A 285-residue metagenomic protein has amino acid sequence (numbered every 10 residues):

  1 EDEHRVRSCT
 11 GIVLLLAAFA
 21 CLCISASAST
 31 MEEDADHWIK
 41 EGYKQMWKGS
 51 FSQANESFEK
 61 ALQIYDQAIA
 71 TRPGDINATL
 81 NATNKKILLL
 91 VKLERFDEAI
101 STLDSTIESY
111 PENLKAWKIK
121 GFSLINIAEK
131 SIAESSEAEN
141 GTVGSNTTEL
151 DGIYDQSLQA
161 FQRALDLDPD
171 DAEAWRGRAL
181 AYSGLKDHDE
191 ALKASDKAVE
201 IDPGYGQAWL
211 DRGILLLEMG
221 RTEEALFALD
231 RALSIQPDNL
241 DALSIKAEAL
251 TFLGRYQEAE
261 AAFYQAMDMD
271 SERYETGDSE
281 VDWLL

Functional and structural regions predicted by a protein language model:
W47, K92, N126-I127, G184 (+2 more regions): Register position in tetratricopeptide repeats
A61, A68, T106, R163-A164 (+3 more regions): Canonical positions in the second alpha-helix
